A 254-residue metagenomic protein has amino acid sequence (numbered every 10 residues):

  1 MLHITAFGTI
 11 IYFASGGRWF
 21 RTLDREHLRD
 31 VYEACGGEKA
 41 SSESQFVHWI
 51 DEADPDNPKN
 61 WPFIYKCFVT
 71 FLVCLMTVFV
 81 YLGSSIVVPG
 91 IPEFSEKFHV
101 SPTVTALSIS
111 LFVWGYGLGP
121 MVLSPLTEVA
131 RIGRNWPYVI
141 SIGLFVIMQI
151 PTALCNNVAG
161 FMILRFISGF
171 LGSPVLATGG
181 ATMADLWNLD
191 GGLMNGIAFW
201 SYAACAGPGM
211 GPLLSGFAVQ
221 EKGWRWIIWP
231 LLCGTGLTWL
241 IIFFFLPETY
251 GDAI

Functional and structural regions predicted by a protein language model:
M1-G83, E96: Cytosolic juxtamembrane N-terminal segment immediately preceding the first transmembrane helix of multi-pass
G17, F68-P102, L107, L118-G119 (+3 more regions): Extracytoplasmic
G83, F98-H99, V122, R131-G133 (+3 more regions): Helix-breaking motifs and short loop linkers at transmembrane-helix boundaries and internal kinks in secondary membrane
F94-S95, L126-R131, F161, L214-G223: Interfacial helix-cap and linker-helix signal at transmembrane-aqueous boundaries of multi-pass secondary transporters
N135-P151, A159: Structural signature of the two symmetry-related core transmembrane helices
L154-R165, Y250: Helix-loop junctions at membrane interfaces in 12-TM secondary transporters
L164-Y202: Cytoplasmic helix-loop-helix junction between adjacent transmembrane helices in 12-TM secondary transporters
G191-K222, W226-W229, C233-T238, I242: Glycine-rich segments within core transmembrane alpha-helices of 12-TM secondary carriers
